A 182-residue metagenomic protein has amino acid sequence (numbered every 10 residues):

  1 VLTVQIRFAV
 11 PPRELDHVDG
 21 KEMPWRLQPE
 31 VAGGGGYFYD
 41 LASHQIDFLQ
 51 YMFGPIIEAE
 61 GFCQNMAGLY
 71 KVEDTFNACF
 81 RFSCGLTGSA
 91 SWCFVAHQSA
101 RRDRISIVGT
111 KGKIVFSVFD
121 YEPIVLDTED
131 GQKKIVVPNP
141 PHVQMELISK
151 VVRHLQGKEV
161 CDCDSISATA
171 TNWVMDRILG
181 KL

Functional and structural regions predicted by a protein language model:
V1-F62, M66-L69: Predominantly a Rossmann-like dinucleotide-binding segment in NAD(P)-dependent oxidoreductases
P12-V18, V115-P123: Proline-centered turn/helix-capping motifs that create local helix->coil transitions or kinks
W25, I124, L147-I148: Interdomain hinge/lid region at the active-site interface of Rossmann-like NAD(P)-dependent oxidoreductases
D40, I46-Y121, I148-K158: Contiguous beta-strand/loop segments that form the cofactor/metal-binding neighborhood of enzyme cores
L41-H44, V143, C163-I166, A170: A generic structural signal for residues located within well-ordered alpha-helices of large catalytic or ligand-binding
S83, K150-L182: C-terminal helix-rich "cap/oligomerization" subdomain common to oxidoreductases
K133-V137: Generic detection of short hydrophobic beta-strand segments and adjacent strand-loop junctions
P138-S149: Active-site loop of classical SDR/Rossmann-like NAD(P)-dependent oxidoreductases, centered on the catalytic Tyr-X3-Lys
